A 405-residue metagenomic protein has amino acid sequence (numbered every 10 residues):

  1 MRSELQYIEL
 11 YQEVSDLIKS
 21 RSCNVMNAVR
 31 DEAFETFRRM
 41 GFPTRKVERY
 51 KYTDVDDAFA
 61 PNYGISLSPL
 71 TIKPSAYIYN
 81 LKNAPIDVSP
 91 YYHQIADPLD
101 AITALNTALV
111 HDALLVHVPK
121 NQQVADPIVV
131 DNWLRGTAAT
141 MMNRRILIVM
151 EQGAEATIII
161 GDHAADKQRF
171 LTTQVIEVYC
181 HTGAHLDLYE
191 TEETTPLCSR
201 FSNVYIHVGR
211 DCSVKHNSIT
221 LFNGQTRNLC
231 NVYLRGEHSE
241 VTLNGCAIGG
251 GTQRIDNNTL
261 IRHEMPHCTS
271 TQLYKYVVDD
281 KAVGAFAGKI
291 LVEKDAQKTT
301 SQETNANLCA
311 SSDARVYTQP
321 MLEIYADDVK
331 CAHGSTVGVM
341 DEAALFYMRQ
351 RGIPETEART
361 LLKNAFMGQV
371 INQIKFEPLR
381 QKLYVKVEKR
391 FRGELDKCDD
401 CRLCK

Functional and structural regions predicted by a protein language model:
M1-D112, P119, V129, L273: N-terminal amphipathic, basic helical "cap/leader" segment at the start of enzyme domains
L17, Y91-I353, K363, M367 (+1 more regions): Conserved beta-strand/loop scaffold segments within soluble protein domains that form the structured core and edges
V29, L362-K363: Short, conserved alpha-helical segments within structured domains
Y50, L361-L362: Residue-level "edge-of-site" marker
